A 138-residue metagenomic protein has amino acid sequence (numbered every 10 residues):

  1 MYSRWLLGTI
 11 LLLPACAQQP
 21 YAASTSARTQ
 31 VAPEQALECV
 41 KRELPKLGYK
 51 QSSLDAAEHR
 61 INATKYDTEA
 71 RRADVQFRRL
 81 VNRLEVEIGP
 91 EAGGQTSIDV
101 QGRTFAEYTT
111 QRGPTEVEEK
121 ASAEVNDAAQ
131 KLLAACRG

Functional and structural regions predicted by a protein language model:
Y2-T9: Sec-dependent signal peptide recognition, specifically the positively charged N-region followed immediately by
L13-A15: C-terminal motif of bacterial Sec signal peptides marking the signal peptidase cleavage site
A17-G138: Ser/Thr-rich, low-complexity intrinsically disordered terminal regions
